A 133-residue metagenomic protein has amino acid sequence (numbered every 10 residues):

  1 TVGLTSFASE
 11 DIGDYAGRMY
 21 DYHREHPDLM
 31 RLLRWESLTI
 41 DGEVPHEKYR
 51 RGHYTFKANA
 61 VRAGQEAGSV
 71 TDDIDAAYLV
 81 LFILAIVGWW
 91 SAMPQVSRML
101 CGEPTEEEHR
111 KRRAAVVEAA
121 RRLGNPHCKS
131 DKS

Functional and structural regions predicted by a protein language model:
T1-R31, R50, A76-V80, R113: Hydrophobic alpha-helical connector segments
S9, E43, E47-R51, E106-R110: Flexible, glycine- and charge-enriched loops at secondary-structure boundaries
D21-E25, T55-A67, A85-I86, A92-S133: C-terminal peripheral helix-coil segments that are non-catalytic and often amphipathic
P27-D28, D41, S69: Residue-level recognition of short, well-ordered coil/turn positions that link secondary-structure elements
R31-R34, P45-K48, D73, M99 (+1 more regions): Short, hydrophobic secondary-structure boundary micro-motifs
W35-I40: Short helix-capping/turn signature of helix-turn-helix
D41, V80, A92: Short catalytic/ligand-binding loop motif for oxyanion handling, primarily in non-cytosolic enzymes, centered on
P45-Y49, E66-F82: All-alpha amphipathic helical-bundle segments outside canonical DNA-binding/catalytic cores that form hydrophobic
